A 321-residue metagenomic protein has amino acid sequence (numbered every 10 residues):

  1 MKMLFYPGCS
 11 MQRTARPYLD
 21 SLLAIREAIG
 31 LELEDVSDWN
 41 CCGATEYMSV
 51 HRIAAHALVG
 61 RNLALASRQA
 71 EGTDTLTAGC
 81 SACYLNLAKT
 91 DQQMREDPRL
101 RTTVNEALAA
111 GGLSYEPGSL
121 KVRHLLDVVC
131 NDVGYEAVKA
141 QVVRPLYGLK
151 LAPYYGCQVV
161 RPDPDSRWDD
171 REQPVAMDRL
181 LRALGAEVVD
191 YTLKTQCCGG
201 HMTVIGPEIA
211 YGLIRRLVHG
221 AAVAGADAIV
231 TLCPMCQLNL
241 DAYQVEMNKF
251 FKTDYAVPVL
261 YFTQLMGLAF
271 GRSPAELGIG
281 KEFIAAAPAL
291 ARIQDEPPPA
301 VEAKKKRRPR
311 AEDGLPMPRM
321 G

Functional and structural regions predicted by a protein language model:
M1-G321: Iron-sulfur cluster-binding electron-transfer modules in prokaryotic oxidoreductases
